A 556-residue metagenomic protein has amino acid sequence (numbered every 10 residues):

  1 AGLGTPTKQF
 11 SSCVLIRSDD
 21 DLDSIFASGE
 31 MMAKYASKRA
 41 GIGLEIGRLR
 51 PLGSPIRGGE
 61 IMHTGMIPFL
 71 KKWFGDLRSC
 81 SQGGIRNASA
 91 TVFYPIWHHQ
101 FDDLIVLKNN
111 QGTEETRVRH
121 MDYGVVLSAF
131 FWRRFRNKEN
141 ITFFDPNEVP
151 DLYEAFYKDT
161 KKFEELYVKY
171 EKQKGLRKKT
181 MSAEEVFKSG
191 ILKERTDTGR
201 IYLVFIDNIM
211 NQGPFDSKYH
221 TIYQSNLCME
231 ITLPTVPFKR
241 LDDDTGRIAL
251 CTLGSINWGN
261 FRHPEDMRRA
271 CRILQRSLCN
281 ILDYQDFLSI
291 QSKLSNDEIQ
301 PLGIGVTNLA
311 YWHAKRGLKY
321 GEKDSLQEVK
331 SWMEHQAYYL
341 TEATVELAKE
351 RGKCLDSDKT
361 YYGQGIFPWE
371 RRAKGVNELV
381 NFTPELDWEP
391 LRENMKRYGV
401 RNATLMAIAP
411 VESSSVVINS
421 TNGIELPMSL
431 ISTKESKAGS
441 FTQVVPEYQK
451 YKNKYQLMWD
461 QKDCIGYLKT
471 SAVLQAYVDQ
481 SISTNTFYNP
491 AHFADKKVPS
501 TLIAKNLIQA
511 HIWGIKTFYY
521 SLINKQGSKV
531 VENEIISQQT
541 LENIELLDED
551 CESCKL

Functional and structural regions predicted by a protein language model:
A1-G58, M66-F69, C80-G83, R195-N296 (+6 more regions): Function-dense linear segments that define catalytic or interfacial modules in macromolecule-processing proteins
L22, I56, C80-V92, Q111-R117 (+5 more regions): Inter-helical turn/loop segments and adjacent helix faces that build the functional surface of alpha-helical bundle
A27, R48, S54-I61, H99-N109 (+8 more regions): Short acidic, glycine/serine/threonine-rich loops at helix termini
H63-L70, R78-K188, K193, N280 (+1 more regions): Conserved catalytic alpha/beta cores of large enzymes that bind or transform nucleotide phosphates and polynucleotides
M229-T235, L278, L282-D283, E378-E385 (+2 more regions): Catalytic alpha/beta core of large soluble enzyme barrels
C271-K293, K319-V411, S483: Internal maturation/activation junctions in enzymes
N543-L556: Short acidic, low-complexity intrinsically disordered linear motifs used for protein-protein interactions
